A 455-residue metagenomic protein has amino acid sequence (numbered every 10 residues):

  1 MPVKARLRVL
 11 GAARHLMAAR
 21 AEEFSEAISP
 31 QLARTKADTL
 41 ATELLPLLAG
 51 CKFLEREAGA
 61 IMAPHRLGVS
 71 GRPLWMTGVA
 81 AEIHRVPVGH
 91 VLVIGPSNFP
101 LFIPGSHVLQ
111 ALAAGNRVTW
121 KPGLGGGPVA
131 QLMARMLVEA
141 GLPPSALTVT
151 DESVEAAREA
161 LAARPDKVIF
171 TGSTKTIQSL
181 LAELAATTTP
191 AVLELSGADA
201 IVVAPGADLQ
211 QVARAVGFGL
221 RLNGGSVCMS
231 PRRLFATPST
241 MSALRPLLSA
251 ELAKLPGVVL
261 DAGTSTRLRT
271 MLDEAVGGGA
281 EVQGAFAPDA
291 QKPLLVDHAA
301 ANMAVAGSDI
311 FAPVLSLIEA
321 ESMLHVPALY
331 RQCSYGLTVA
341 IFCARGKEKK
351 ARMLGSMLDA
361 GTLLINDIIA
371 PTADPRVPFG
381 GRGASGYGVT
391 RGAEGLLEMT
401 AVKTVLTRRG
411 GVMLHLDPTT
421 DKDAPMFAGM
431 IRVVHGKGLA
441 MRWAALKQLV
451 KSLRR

Functional and structural regions predicted by a protein language model:
M1-V79, K254, W443-R455: N-terminal Rossmann-like NAD(P)+-binding subdomain of aldehyde/semialdehyde dehydrogenases
V3, A21, L209, M241 (+2 more regions): Residues at or immediately preceding the N-termini of alpha-helices
R6, C51, G115, L147 (+7 more regions): Residue-level signal for inorganic ion chemistry
R8, V202, A290-R455: Conserved C-terminal structural/oligomerization subdomain of aldehyde/semialdehyde dehydrogenase
R14-M17, A21, S25, L32 (+14 more regions): Structural signal for hydrophobic packing residues in well-ordered secondary-structure cores of soluble enzyme domains
S70-Q211, S242, A320, L446: Rossmann-like NAD(P) dinucleotide-binding subdomain of oxidoreductase/dehydrogenase enzymes
A162-P165, G206-D208, L272, V377-A384: Short, surface-exposed amphipathic charged segments that create phosphate/polyanion-binding patches used for binding
K175-A301, S322-L324, I365, G436-G438 (+2 more regions): ALDH superfamily catalytic-core signature
